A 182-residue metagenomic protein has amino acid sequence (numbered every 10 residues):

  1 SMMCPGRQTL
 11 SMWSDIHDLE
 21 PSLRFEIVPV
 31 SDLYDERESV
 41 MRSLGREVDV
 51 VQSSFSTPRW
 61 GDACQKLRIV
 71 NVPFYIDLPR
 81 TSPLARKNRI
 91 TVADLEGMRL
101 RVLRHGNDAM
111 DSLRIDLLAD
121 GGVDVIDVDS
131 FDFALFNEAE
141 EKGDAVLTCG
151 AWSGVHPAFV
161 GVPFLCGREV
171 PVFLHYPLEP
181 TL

Functional and structural regions predicted by a protein language model:
S1-P58: Central regulatory/effector-binding core of bacterial HTH transcription factors
Q8-D15, W60, M98-G121: Secondary-structure junction motif
P21-D35, V102-L103, G121-F133: Short beta-strand-to-loop elements that line the ligand-binding cleft of bilobed periplasmic-binding protein-like
E38-G45, L95, F136-E141, L174: Hydrophobic residues within well-ordered alpha-helices
L44, H105-P163: Hydrophobic hinge/microswitch elements
D49-N71, S153-G154: Acidic, polar ligand-binding/catalytic clefts
A63-F74, L78-L100: Flexible hinge/capping segments at coil-to-helix
V162-L182: A late-sequence structural motif
